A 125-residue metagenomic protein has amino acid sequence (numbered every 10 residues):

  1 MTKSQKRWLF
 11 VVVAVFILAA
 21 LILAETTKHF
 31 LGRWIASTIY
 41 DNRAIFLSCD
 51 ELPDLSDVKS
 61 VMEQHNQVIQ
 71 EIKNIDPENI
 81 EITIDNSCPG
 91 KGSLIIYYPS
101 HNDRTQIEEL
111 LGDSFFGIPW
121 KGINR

Functional and structural regions predicted by a protein language model:
M1-K6: Short, Lys/Arg-rich N-terminal segment immediately upstream of the first membrane anchor
R7-K28: Hydrophobic membrane-insertion alpha-helices, especially the h-region of bacterial N-terminal signal peptides
T26-L52: Ser/Thr/Pro/Gly-rich low-complexity linker/stalk segments immediately outside membranes or between
I45-F46, P77-D103: Short glycine/threonine-rich beta-strand-turn micro-motifs
E51-K59, Y98-P99: Cytosolic/nucleoplasmic, non-transmembrane interface domains of endomembrane and organelle-membrane proteins
S56-N79: Short amphipathic alpha-helix segments
R104-S114: Short amphipathic alpha-helices in soluble, non-transmembrane regions that often serve as interface/regulatory elements
S114-R125: Conserved short beta-strand edge segments in small beta-sheet-based binding/regulatory domains
